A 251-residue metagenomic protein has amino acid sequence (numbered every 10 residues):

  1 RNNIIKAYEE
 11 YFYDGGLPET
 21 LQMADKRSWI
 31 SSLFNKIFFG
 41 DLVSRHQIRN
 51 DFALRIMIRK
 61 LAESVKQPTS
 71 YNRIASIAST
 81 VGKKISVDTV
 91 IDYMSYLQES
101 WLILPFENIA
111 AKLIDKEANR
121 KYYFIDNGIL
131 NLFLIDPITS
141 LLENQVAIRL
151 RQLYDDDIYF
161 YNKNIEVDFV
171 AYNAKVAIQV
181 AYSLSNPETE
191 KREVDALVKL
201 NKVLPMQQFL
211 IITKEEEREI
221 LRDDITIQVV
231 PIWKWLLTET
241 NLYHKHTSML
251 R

Functional and structural regions predicted by a protein language model:
R1-G16: Amphipathic alpha-helical segments of the small helical/lid subdomains adjacent to P-loop NTPase cores
I4, V90, E143, E193-A196: Amphipathic coiled-coil/heptad-repeat helices and related helical stalk/stem segments that mediate oligomerization
E10, Y96, R149-L150, K199 (+1 more regions): Alpha-helical scaffold elements within enzyme catalytic domains, especially in hydrolases
L17, L21-A177, Y182: Accessory nucleic acid-recognition modules appended to NTPase machines
Y123, I178, L210-I212, Q228-V230: Hydrophobic/aromatic beta-strand patches that form the interior of the parallel beta-sheet core in alpha/beta enzyme
D126, K191, V203, H244-R251: Nucleic-acid endonuclease domains
S183-T226: Catalytic cores of nucleic-acid endonucleases
E216-R251: Domain-level recognition of nuclease-like catalytic cores that cleave nucleotide substrates
